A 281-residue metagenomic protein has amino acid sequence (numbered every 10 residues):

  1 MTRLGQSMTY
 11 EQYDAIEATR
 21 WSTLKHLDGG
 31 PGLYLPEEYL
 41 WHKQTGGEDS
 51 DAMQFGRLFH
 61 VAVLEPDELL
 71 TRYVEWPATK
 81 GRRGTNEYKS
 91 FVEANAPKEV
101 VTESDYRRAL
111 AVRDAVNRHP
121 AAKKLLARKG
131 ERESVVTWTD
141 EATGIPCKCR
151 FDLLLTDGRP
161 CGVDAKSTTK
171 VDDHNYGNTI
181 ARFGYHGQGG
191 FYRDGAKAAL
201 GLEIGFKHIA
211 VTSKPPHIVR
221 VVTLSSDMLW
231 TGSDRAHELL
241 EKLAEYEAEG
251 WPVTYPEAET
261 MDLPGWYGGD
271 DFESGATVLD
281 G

Functional and structural regions predicted by a protein language model:
M1-C149, P256-T260: Metal-dependent nuclease catalytic cores that hydrolyze phosphodiester bonds in DNA/RNA, characterized by
A15-A18, L24, L33, L155 (+5 more regions): Broad hydrophobic/π-residue packing in well-ordered secondary structure
L27-G32, E141-A142, G158-R159, G250-P252 (+1 more regions): Intrinsically disordered, low-complexity coil segments
H60, L153, A236: A residue-level signal for conserved active-site and pocket-lining positions in enzyme catalytic cores
E75, T79, L125, T179 (+2 more regions): Generic preference for flexible, low-structure residues
D105, A109-V112, Q188, G232 (+1 more regions): Amphipathic alpha-helical interface surfaces
A127-S233: Mg2+/Mn2+-dependent nuclease catalytic core
F191-G281: Metal-dependent nuclease catalytic regions and adjoining charged, substrate-binding loops involved in nucleic-acid end
